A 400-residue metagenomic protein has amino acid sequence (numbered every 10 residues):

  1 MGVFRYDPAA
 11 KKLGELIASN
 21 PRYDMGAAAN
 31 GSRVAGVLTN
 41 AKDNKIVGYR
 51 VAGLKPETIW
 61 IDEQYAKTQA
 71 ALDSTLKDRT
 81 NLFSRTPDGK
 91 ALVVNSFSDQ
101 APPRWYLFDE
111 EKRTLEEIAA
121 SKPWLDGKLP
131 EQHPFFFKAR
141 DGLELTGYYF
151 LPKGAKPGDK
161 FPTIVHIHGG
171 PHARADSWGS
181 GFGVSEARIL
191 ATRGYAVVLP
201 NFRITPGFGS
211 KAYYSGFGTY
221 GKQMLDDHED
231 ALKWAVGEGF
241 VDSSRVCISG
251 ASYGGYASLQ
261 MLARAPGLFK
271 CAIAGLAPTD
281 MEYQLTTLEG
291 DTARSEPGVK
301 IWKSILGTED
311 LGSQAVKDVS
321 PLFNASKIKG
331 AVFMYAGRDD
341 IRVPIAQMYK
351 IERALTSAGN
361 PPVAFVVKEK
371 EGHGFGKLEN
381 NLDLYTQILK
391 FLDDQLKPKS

Functional and structural regions predicted by a protein language model:
M1-T146, F150-K160, P171-F182, E186-R193 (+1 more regions): Peripheral, non-catalytic segments that deliver or gate enzyme domains
T146, H168, H373: Histidine-centered divalent metal-coordination motifs
F161, Y195, F269-K270: Short beta-strand segments enriched for Tyr within beta-sheet-rich domains, predominantly fibronectin type III
F161-T163, A331: The start of beta-strands in P-loop NTPase/AAA+ ATPase cores
I164-H166, V197: Hydrophobic beta-strand anchors of alpha/beta hydrolase catalytic cores
I167-G169, A336: The conserved beta1-alpha1 loop
G169-P171, Y253-G254: Acidic helix/loop microenvironments that form the catalytic cleft of cell-wall polysaccharide enzymes
V184, I189, L199-S400: Active-site-proximal cap/loop segments of hydrolase catalytic domains
